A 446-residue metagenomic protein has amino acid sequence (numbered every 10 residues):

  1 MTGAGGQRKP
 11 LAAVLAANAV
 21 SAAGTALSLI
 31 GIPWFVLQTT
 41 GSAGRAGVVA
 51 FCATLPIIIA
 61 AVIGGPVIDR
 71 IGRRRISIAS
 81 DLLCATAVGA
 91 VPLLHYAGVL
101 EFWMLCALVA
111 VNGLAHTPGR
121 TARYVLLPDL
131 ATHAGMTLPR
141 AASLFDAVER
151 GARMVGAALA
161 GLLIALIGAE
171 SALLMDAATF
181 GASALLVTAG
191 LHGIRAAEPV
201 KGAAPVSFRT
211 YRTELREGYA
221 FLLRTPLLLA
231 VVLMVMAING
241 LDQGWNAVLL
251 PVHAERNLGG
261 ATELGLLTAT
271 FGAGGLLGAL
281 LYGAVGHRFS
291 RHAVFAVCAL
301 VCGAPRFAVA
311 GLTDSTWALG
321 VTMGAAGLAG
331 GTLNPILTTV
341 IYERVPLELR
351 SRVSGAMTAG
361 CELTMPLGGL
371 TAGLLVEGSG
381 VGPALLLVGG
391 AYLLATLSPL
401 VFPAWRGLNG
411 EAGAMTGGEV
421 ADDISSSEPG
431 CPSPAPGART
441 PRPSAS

Functional and structural regions predicted by a protein language model:
M1-A12, G193-L233, G417-I424, C431-A435 (+1 more regions): Juxtamembrane intracellular "pre-TM" segments in multi-pass secondary transporters
A13, L29, G44-R45, R75 (+10 more regions): Residue-level recognition of membrane-helix boundary sites in multi-pass small-molecule transporters
A13-L29, A53-P66, G72-A87, M104-I164 (+4 more regions): Substrate-agnostic recognition of the 12-TM MFS/MFS-like secondary transporter fold
S28-G31, F35, T40-A50, S143 (+2 more regions): Small-residue hotspots at the loop-to-helix junctions and early N-terminal turns of transmembrane alpha-helices
G31, I167-L174, E214-L281, V381-G382: A single, central transmembrane helix in multi-pass transporters
T40, G72, L94-H95, L312-D314: Helix-breaking motifs and short loop linkers at transmembrane-helix boundaries and internal kinks in secondary membrane
I59, I63, R74-I76, A90 (+2 more regions): C-terminal transmembrane bundle of multi-pass solute transporters/carriers
F102-G113, T137-G202, G265, A269 (+2 more regions): Hydrophobic alpha-helical transmembrane segments
